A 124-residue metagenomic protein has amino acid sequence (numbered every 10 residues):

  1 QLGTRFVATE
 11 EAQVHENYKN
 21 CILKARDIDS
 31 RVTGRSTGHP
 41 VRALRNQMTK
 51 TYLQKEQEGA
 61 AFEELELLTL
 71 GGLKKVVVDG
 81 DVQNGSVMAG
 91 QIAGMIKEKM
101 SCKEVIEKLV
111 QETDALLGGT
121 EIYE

Functional and structural regions predicted by a protein language model:
Q1-E124: Conserved active-site-proximal phosphate/metal-binding subdomains
